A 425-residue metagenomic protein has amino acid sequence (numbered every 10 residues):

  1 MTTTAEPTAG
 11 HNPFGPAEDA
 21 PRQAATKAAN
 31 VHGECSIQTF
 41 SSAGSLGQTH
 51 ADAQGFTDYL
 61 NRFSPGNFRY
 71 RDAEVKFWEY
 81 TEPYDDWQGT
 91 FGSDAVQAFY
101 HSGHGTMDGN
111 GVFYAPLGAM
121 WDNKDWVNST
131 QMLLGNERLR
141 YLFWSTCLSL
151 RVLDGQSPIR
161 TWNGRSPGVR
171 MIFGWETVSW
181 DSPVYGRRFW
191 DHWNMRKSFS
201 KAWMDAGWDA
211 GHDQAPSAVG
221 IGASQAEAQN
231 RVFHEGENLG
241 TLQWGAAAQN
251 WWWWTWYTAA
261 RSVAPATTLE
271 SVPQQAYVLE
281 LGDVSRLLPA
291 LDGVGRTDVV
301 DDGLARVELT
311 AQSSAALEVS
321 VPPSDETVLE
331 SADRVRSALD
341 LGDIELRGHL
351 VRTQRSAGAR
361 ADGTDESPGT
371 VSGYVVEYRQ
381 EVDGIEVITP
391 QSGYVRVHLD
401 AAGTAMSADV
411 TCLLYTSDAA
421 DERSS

Functional and structural regions predicted by a protein language model:
T2-N110, A115-P116: A domain-level signal for caspase-like cysteine endopeptidase catalytic cores and their zymogen-processing architecture
S36, Q97-H101, R140-S145, R170-G174: Structural recognition of the beta-strand scaffold that forms the well-ordered cores of secreted hydrolase catalytic
Y84-W87, W121-M132, G155-T161: Alpha-helical scaffolding within the catalytic cores of extracellular/periplasmic polymer-degrading hydrolases
G105-Y141, S145-L148: A short, glycine/acidic-enriched catalytic loop
Y141, L148-V263: Active-site-proximal C-terminal subdomain of hydrolase catalytic domains
T268-V319, I344-A402: Exposed beta-strand-loop-beta-strand "reactive/processing" segments of non-cytosolic proteins
V410-L414: Short, solvent-exposed aromatic-acidic interface loops
Y415-E422: Conserved small/polar residues in nucleotide/adenosyl-binding loops
